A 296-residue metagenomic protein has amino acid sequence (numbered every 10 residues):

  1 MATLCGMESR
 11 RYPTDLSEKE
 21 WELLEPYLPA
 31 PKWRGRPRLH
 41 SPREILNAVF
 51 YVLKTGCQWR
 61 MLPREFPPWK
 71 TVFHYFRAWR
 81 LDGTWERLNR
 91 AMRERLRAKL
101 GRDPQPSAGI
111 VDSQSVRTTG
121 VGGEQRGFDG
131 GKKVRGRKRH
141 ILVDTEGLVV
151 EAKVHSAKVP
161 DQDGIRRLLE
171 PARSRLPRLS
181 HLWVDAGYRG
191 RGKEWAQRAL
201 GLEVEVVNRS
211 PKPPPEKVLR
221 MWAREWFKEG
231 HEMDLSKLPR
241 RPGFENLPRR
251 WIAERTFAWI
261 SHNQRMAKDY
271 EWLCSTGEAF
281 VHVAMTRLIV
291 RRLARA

Functional and structural regions predicted by a protein language model:
M1-A296: Short alpha-helical elements
